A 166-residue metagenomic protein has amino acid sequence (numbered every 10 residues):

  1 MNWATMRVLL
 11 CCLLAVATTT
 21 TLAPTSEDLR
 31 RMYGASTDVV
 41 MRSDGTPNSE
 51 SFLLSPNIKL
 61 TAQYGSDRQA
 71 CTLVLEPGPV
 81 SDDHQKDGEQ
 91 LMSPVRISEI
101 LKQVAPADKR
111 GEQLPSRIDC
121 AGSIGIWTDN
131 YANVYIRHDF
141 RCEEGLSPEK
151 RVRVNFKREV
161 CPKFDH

Functional and structural regions predicted by a protein language model:
M1-M6: N-terminal secretory signal peptides that target proteins for export/translocation
V8-C11, A15-E99, Q103, F164-H166: Short helix/turn-capping signatures at newly exposed starts of structured segments
P79-H166: Non-cytosolic coordination micro-motifs
